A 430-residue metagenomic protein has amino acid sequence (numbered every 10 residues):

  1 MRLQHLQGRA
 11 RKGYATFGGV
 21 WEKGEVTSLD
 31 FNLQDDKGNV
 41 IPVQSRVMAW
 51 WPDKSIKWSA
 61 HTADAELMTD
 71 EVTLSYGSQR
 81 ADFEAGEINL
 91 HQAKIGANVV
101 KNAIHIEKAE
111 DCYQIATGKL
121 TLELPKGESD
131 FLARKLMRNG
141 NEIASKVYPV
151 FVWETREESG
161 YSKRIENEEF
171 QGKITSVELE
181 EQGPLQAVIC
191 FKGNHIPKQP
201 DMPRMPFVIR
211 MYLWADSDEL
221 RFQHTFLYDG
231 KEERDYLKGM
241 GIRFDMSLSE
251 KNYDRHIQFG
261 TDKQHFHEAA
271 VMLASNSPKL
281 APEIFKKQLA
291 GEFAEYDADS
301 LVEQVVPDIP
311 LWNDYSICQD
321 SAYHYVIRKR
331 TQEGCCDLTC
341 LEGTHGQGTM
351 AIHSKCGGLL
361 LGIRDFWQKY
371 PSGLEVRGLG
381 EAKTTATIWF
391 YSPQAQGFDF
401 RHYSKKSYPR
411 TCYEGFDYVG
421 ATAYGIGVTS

Functional and structural regions predicted by a protein language model:
M1-Y14, Q44, D53-A60, E66-T73 (+1 more regions): Carbohydrate-binding surfaces of carbohydrate-active enzymes
R2-L29, L237-M246: Surface-exposed beta-strand/loop patches in extracellular or lumenal glycoproteins
T27, Q34-P42, R80-F83, V188: Short helix C-cap/helix-to-loop transition motifs enriched in small/turn-promoting residues
D30-S59, F400-C412: Solvent-exposed beta-strand/loop surfaces of large extracellular or lumenal domains
A63-D64, Y418: Short, conserved secondary-structure segments in the cores of folded domains
L67-S78, I88, G420-S430: Short Pro-Gly-centered flexible turn/kink motifs
R80-Y113: Terminal connector regions
E107-S430: Beta-strand/loop-rich accessory regions of lumenal/periplasmic or secreted enzymes, predominantly carbohydrate-active
